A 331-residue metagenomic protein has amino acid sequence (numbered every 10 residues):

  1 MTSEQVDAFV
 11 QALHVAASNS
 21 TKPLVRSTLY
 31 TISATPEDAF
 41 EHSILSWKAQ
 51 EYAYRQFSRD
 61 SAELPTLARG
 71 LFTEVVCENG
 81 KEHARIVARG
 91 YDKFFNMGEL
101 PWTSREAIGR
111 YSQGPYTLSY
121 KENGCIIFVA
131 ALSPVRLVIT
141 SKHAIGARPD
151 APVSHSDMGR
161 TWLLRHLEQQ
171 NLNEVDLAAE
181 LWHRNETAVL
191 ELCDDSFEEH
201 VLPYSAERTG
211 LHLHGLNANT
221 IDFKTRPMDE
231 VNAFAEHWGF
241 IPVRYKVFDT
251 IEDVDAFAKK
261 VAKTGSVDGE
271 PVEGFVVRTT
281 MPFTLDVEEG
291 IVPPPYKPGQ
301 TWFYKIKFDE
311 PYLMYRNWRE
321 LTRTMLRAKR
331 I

Functional and structural regions predicted by a protein language model:
M1-I331: Core nucleotide-handling region used for phosphoryl-transfer chemistry
